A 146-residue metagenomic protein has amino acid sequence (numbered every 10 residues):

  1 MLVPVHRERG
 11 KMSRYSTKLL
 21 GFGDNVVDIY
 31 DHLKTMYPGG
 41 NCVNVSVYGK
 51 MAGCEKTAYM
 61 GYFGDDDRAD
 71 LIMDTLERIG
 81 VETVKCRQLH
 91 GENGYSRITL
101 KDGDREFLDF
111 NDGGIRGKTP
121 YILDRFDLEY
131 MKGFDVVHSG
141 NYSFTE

Functional and structural regions predicted by a protein language model:
L2-F22, D74-Q88, L100-E146: Ribokinase/PfkB-type carbohydrate-kinase core domain
Y15-F22, Y30-S96, K101-D104, D112: Substrate-binding N-lobe of the ribokinase-like
N25, F63, Y142: Hydrophobic pocket-lining residues within nucleotide cofactor-binding pockets
